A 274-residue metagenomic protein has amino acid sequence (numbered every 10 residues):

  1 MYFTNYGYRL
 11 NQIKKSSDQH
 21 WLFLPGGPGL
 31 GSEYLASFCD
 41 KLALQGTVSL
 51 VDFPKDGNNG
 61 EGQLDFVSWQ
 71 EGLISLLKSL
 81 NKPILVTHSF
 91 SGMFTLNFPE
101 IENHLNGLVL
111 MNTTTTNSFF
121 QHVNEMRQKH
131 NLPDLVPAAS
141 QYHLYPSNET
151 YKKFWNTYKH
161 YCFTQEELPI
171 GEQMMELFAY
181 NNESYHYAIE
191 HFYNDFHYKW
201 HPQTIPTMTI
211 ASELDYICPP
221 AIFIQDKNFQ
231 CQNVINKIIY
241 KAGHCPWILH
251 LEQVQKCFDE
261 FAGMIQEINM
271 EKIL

Functional and structural regions predicted by a protein language model:
T4-G60: Conserved HGGG/HGGXW glycine-rich cap/lid loop of the alpha/beta-hydrolase fold
L50-H88: Active-site loop/oxyanion-hole signature of alpha/beta-hydrolase fold enzymes
K82-V123: Conserved hydrolase catalytic core segment
L108-S140, Y185: Flexible "cap/lid" loop of the alpha/beta hydrolase fold
Q141-I205: Alpha/beta-hydrolase
Q203, T209-A211, D215: Short beta-strand/loop motif that positions the catalytic acidic residue of the alpha/beta-hydrolase fold
Y216-I222: Conserved alpha/beta-hydrolase "acid-adjacent" motif
I239-Q255: Catalytic histidine-centered segment of alpha/beta-hydrolase-like enzymes
